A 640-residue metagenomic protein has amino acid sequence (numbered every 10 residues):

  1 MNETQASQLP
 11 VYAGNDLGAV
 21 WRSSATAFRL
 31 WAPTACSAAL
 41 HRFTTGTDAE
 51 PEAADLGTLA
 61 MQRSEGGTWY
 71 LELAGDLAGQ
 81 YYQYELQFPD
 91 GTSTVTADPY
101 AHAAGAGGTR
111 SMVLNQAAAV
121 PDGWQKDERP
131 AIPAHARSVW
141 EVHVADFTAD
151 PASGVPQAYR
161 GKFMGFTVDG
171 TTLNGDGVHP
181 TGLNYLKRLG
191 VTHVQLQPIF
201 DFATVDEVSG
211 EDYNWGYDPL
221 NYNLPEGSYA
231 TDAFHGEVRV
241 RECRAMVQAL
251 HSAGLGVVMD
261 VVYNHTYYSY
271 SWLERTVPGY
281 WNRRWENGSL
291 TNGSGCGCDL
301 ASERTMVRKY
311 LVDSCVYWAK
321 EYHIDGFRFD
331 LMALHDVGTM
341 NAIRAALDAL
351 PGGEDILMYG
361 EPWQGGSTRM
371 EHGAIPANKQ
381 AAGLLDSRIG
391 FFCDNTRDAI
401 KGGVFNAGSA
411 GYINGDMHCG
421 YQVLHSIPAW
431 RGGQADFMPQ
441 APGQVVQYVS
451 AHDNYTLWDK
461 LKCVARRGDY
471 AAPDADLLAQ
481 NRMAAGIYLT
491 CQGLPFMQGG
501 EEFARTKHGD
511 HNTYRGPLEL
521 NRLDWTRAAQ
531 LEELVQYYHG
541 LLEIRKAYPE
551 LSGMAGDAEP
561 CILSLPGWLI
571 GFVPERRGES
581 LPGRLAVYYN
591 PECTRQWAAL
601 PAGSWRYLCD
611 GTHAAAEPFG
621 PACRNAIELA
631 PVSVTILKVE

Functional and structural regions predicted by a protein language model:
M1-S23, P51, D55, R63-V168: The feature marks proteins involved in alpha-glucan
P10-N15, N481, G493-D510, L520-L585: Glycan-recognition and catalytic regions of carbohydrate-active enzymes
V20-C36, P560-P601: Carbohydrate-binding surface patches
L30, Y84, V142, L196 (+6 more regions): Conserved, mostly hydrophobic/aromatic
A32, A78-Y82, F619-E640: C-terminal beta-strand-rich structural cap/linker in extracellular carbohydrate-active enzymes
F43, P473, L477, L523 (+4 more regions): C-terminal accessory region downstream of the catalytic core in glycan-modifying enzymes
L114, R344-A345, A349-L350, E354-A504 (+4 more regions): Conserved alpha/beta catalytic core and glycan-binding cleft of carbohydrate-active enzymes
A145-Y322, R328-P351, I356-L357, R369: Substrate-binding/active-site clefts of carbohydrate-active enzymes
